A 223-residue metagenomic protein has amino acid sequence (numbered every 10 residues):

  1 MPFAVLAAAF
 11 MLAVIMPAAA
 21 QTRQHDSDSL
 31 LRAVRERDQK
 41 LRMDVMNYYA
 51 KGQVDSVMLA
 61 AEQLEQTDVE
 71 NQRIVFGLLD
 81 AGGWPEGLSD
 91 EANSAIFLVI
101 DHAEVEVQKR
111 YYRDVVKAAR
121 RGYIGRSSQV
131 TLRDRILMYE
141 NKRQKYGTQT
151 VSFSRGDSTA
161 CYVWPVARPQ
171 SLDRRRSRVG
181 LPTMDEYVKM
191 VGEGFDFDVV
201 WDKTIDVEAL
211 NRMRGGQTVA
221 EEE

Functional and structural regions predicted by a protein language model:
A4-I15: Bacterial N-terminal signal peptides
V5, R73, P169-Q170: A generic alpha-helix surface/boundary motif
M16-A20: Sec/Tat signal peptide C-region and signal peptidase I cleavage site
T22-G147: N-terminal helix-rich structural modules
T150: Expand to "…catalyze enediolate/carbanion chemistry for C-C bond making/breaking, isomerization, decarboxylation
F153-S154, C161: Alpha-helical protein-protein interaction modules
A160-R175: Short acidic, Pro/Gly- and aromatic-enriched capping/linker segments at domain boundaries
S171-E223: A cross-kingdom marker for long, charged
